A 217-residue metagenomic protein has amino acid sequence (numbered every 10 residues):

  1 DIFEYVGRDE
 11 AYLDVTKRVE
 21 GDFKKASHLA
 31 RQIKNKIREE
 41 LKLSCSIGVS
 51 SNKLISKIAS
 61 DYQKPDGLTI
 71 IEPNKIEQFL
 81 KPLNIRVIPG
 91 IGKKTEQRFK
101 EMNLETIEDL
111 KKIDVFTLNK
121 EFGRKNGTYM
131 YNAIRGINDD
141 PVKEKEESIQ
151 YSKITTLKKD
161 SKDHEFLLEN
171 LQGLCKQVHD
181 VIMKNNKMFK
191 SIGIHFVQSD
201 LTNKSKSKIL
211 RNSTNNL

Functional and structural regions predicted by a protein language model:
D1-Y129, V142: Gly/Gly-Pro- and Ser/Thr-rich, intrinsically disordered tail segments characteristic of DNA damage-repair and tolerance
K100-L217: DNA-contacting surface of Y-family translesion DNA polymerases
